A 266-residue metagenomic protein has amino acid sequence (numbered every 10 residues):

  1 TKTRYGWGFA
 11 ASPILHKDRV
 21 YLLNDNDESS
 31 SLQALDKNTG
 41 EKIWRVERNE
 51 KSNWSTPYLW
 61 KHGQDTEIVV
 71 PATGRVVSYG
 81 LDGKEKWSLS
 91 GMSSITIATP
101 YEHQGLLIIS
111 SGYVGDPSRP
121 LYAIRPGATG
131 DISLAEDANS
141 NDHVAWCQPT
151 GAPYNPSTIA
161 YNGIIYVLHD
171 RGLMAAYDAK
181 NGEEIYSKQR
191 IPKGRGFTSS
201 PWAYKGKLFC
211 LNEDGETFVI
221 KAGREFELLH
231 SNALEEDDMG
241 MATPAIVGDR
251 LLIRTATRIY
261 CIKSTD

Functional and structural regions predicted by a protein language model:
T1-D266: Noncatalytic, solvent-exposed loop/strand surfaces of beta-propeller-type extracellular/periplasmic domains
